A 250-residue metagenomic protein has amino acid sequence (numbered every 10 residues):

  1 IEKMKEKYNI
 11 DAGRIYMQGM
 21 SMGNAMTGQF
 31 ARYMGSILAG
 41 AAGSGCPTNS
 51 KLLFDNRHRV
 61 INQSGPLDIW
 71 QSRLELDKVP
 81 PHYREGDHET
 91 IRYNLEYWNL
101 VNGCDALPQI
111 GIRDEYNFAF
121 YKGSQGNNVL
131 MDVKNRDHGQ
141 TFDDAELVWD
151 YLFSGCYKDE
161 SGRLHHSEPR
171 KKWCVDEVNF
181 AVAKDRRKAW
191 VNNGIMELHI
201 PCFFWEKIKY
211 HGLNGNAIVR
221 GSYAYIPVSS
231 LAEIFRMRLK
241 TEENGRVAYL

Functional and structural regions predicted by a protein language model:
I1-M22, R32-G35: Gly/Ser-rich "nucleophile elbow"/oxyanion-hole loop immediately N-terminal to the catalytic nucleophile in hydrolases
A12-Y16, D105-R113, S161-G162, E243: Surface-exposed patches in mature extracellular/periplasmic domains of secreted proteins
M26-F30: Hydrolases whose catalytic domains are alpha/beta-hydrolase-1, hotdog thioesterase, or metallo-beta-lactamase-like
A39-Q125: The feature captures the conserved acid-bearing segment of alpha/beta-hydrolase catalytic domains
S72, M131-R136: Short glycine-rich catalytic loops that host catalytic nucleophiles or stabilize transition states across multiple
P81-E85, D137, N214-G221: Second-shell loop/turn segments in exported
D137-D143: Catalytic histidine-centered segment of alpha/beta-hydrolase-like enzymes
S154-L250: Primary recognition of N-terminal secretory signal peptides and signal-anchoring hydrophobic helices
